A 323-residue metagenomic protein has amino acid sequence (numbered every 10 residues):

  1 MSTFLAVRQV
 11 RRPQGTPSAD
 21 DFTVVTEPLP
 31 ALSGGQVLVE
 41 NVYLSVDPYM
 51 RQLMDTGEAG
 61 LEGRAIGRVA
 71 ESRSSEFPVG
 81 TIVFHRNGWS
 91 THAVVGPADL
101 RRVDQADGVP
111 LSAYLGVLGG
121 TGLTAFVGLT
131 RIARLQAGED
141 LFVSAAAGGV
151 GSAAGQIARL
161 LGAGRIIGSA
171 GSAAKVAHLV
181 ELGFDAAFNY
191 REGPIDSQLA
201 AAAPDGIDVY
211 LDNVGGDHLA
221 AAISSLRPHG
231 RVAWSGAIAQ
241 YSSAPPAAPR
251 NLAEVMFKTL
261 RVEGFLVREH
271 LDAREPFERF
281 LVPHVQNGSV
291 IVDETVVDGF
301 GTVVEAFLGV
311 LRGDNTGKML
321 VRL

Functional and structural regions predicted by a protein language model:
S2, L271-L323: C-terminal hydrophobic helical "lid"/dimerization subdomain of Rossmann-like NAD(P)H-dependent oxidoreductases
L29-V46, M50-W89: Glycine-rich beta-strand-centered segment in the early N-terminal region that forms part of a ligand/cofactor-binding
R64-I66, V79-A145, S289: NAD(P)H dinucleotide-binding glycine-rich loop of Rossmann-like/cofactor-binding domains, especially the beta1-alpha1
F84, F142, F188, Y210-L211: N-terminal Rossmann-like NAD(P) cofactor-binding module of classical short-chain dehydrogenase/reductase
L115-G193: Mid-domain Rossmann-like dinucleotide-binding core that forms the NAD(H)/NADP(H) cofactor-binding site
L179, D217-V290, V296: Glycine-rich phosphate-binding loop and adjacent beta-alpha segment of Rossmann(oid) nucleotide-cofactor-binding
P194-D205: Short amphipathic alpha-helix with an adjacent loop that forms part of the alpha/beta core around
